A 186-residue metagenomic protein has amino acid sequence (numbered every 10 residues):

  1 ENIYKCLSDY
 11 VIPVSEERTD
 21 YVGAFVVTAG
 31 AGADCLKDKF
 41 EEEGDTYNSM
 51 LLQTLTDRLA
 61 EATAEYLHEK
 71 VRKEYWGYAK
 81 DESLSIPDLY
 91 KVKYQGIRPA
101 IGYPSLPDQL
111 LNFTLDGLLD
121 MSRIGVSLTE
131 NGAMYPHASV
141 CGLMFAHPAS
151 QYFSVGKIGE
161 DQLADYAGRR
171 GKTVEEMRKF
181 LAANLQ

Functional and structural regions predicted by a protein language model:
E1-S150, F180-A182: Small-residue-enriched alpha-helical segments and adjacent helix-cap loops that form tight helix-helix packing
V140, A146-L185: Charged substrate- and nucleic-acid-binding regions of tRNA-handling and nucleotidyl-transfer enzymes, centered on
